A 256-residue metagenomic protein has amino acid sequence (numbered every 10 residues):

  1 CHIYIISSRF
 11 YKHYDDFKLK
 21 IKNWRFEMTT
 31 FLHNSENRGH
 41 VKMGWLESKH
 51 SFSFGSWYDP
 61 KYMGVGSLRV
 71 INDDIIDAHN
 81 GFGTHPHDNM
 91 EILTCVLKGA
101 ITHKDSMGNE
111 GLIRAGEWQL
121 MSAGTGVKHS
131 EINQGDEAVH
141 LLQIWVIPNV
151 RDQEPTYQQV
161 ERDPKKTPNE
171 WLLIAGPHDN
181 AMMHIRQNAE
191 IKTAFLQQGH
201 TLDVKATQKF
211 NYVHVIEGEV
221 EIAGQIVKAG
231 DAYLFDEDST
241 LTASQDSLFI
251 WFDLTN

Functional and structural regions predicted by a protein language model:
I3-N256: Jelly-roll (double-stranded beta-helix
